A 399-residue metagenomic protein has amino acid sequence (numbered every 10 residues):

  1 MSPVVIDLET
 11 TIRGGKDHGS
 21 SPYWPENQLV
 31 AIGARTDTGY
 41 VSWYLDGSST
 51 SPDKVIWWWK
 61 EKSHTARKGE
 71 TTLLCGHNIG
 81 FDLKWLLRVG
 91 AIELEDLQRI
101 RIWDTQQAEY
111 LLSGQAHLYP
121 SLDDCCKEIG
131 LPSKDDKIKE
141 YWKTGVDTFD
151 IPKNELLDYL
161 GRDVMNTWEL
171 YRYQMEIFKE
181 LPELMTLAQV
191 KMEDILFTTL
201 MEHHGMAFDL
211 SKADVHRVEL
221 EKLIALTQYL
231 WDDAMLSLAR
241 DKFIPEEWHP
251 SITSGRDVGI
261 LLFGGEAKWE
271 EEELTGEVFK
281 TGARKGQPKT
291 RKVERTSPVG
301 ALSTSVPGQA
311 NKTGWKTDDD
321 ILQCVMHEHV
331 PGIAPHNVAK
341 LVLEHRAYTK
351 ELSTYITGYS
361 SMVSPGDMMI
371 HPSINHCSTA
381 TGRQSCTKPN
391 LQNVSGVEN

Functional and structural regions predicted by a protein language model:
M1-E9, G14, W24, A31 (+2 more regions): Conserved "right-hand" nucleotidyltransferase catalytic core of DNA-directed polymerases
G14-D17, K84-V89, L261-L262: A short acidic (Asp/Glu
G15-S20, W43-Y44: Short, glycine/acidic-enriched capping/hinge loops at junctions between secondary-structure elements
H18-P22, T65, D241: Intrinsically disordered, low-complexity Ser/Thr- and acidic-rich flexible linkers and loops, especially at boundaries
H18-T36: Short catalytic helix/loop segments, enriched in acidic residues and glycine and frequently bearing histidine
E26-Q28, L97-I102, K191: A short, structural micro-pattern
G33-A34, T38-W59, S63-F178, S303: Active-site-proximal helix-loop-helix substrate-binding element of RNase H-like nuclease domains
